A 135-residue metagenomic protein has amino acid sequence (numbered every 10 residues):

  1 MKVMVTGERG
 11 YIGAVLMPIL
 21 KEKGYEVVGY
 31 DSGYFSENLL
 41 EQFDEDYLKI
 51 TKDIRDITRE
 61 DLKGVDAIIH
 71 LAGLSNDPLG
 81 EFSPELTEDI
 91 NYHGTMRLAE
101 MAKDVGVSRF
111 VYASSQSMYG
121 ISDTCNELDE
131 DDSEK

Functional and structural regions predicted by a protein language model:
M1-A67: N-terminal Rossmann/SDR dinucleotide-binding element
T6, Y30, I68-A72, F110-Q116: SDR active-site strand-loop-helix element
G10, G33-Y34, S75-N76, G94 (+1 more regions): Alpha/beta-hydrolase active-site loop signature
A14-L16, L39, L79-G80, K103 (+1 more regions): Short glycine-/acidic-enriched loop or helix-start segments at secondary-structure transitions that form or flank
K21-E22, E45, I68, E85-E88 (+1 more regions): Glycine-rich, phosphate-binding/catalytic loops in enzymes
I54-I90, M101, I121: NAD(P)H-binding glycine-rich loop region in Rossmannoid oxidoreductase-like domains and their noncatalytic homologs
G73, E88-T95, V111-S114: Short alpha-helix in the Rossmann-fold core of NAD(P)-dependent oxidoreductases
M96-K135: Conserved Rossmann-fold NAD(P)-dependent oxidoreductase catalytic core, especially the SDR/UDP-sugar
